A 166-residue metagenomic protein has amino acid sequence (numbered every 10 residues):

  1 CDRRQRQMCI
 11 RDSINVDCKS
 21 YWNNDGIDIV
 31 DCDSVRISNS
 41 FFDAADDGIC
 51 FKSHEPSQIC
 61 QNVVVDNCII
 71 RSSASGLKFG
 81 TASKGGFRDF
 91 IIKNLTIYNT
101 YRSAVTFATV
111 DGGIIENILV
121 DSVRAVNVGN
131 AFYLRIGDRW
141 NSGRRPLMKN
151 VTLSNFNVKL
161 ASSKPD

Functional and structural regions predicted by a protein language model:
C1-I10: Single conserved hydrophobic/aromatic residue that forms the stacking wall/gate of nucleotide- or nucleobase-binding
R11-C18, D25, V30-C50, Q58-S75 (+3 more regions): Right-handed parallel beta-helix
G26, I37-S38, F79, F107 (+1 more regions): Generic recognition of flexible, low-complexity loop/linker segments
D31, S53, F79-T81, Y101 (+4 more regions): Active-site proximal loops enriched in glycine and acidic residues that flank catalytic Cys/His/Asp and coordinate
P56-I59, N141-R144, S163-P165: Short, solvent-exposed loop/turn segments that connect beta-strands within catalytic domains and beta-strand-rich
S83-G85, D111-I114, V126-N127, D138-N141: Short, catalytically relevant binding-site loops at active-site mouths
S103-V105, E116-L119, A131-Y133, G137 (+1 more regions): Active-site capping/gating regions of soluble enzymes
